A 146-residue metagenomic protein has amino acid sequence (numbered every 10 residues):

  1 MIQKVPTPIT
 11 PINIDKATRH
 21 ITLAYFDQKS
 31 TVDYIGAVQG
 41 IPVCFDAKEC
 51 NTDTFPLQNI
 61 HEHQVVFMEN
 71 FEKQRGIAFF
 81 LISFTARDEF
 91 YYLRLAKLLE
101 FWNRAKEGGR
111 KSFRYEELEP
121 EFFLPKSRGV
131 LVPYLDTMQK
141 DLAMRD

Functional and structural regions predicted by a protein language model:
M1-Y25: Acidic-basic catalytic patches of nuclease active cores, encompassing PD-(D/E)XK and other metal-cofactor nuclease
I2-T7, A96-D146: Helix-rich interaction surfaces within compact, conserved domain-sized segments that mediate assembly or partner
Q3-V5, C44-A47, L81-I82: Short, conserved beta-strand edge motifs with alternating hydrophobic and charged residues
I14-H20, D46-T54: Short, basic, glycine/proline-bearing loop/turn elements
L23-S30, P42: Short basic alpha-helical hairpin corresponding to helix-turn-helix/winged-helix-like nucleic-acid-binding
D33-T52: Conserved catalytic cores of phosphodiester-cleaving nucleases, focusing on short active-site segments
K48-Q74: Mg2+/Mn2+-dependent nuclease catalytic core
E69-L99: Nucleic-acid nuclease catalytic cores
